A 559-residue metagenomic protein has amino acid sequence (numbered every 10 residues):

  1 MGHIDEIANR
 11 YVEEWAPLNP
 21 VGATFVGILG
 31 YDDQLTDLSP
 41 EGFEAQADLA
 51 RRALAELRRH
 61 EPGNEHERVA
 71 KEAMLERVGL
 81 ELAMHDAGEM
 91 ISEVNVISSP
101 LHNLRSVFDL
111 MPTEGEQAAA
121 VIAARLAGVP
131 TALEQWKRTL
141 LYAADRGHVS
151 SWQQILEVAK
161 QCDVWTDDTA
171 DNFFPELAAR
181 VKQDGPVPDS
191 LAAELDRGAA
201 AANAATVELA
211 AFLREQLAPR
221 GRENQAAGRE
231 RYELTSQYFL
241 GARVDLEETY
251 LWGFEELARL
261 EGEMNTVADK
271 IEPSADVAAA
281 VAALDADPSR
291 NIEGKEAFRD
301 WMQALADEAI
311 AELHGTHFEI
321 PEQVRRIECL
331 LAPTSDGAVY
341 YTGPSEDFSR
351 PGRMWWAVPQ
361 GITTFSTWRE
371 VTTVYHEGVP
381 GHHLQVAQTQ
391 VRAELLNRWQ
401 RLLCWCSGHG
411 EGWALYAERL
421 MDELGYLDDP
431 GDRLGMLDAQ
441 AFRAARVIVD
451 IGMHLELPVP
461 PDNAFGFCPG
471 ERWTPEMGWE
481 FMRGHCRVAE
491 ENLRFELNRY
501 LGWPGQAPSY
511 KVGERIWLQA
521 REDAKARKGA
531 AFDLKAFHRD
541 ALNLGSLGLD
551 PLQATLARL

Functional and structural regions predicted by a protein language model:
M1-L559: N-terminal maturation segment of proteins
